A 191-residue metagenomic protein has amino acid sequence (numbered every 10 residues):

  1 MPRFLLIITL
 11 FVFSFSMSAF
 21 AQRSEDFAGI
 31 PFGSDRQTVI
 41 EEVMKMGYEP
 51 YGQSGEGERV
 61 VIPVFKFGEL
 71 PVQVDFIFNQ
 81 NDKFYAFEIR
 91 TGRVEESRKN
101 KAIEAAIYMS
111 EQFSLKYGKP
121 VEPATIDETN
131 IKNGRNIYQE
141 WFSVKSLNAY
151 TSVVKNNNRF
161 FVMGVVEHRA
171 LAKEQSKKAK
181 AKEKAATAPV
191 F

Functional and structural regions predicted by a protein language model:
M1-L5, F20-A21: Short, Lys/Arg-enriched, disordered terminal segments
F4-S16: Sec-dependent N-terminal signal peptides
L6-I8, E25, P71-Q73, N136: Short beta-strand-initiation
V12, F67, F78-Q80, K132 (+1 more regions): Sterically constrained small-residue positions within well-ordered secondary structures of folded domains
F15-R23: Bacterial Sec-dependent signal peptides at the C-terminal "C-region" and cleavage site
Q22-G57, T91-F191: Non-cytosolic coordination micro-motifs
E56, I62-P63: Glycine/small-residue-rich interface belts in oligomeric ring/scaffold proteins and their assembly partners
P63-M109: Mid-chain, structured segments of secreted extracytoplasmic proteins
